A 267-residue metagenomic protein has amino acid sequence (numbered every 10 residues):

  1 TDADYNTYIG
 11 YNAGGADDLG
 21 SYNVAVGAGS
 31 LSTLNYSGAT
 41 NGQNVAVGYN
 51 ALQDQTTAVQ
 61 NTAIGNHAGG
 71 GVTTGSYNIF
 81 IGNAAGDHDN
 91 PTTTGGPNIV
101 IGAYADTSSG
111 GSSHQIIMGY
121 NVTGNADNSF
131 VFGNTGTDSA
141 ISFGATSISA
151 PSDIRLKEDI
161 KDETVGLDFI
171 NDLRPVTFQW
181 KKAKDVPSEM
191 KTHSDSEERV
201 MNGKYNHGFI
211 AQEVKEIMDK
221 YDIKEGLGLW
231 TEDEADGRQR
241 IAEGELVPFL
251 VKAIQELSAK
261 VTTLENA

Functional and structural regions predicted by a protein language model:
T1-S152: Glycine- and small/polar-enriched repetitive beta-structure motifs of secreted/surface proteins
P151-A267: Intramolecular chaperone/auto-protease modules of tailspike-like proteins
